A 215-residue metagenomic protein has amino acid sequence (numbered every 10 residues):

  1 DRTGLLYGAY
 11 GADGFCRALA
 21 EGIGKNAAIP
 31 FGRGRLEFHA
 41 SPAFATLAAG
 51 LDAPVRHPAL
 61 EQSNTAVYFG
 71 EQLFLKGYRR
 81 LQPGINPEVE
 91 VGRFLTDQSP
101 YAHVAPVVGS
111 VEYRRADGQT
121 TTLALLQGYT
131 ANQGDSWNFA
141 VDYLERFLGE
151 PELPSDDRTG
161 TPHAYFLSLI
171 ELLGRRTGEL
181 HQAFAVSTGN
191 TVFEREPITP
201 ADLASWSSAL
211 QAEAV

Functional and structural regions predicted by a protein language model:
D1-V215: Conserved ATP-binding subdomain of kinase catalytic cores across diverse folds
